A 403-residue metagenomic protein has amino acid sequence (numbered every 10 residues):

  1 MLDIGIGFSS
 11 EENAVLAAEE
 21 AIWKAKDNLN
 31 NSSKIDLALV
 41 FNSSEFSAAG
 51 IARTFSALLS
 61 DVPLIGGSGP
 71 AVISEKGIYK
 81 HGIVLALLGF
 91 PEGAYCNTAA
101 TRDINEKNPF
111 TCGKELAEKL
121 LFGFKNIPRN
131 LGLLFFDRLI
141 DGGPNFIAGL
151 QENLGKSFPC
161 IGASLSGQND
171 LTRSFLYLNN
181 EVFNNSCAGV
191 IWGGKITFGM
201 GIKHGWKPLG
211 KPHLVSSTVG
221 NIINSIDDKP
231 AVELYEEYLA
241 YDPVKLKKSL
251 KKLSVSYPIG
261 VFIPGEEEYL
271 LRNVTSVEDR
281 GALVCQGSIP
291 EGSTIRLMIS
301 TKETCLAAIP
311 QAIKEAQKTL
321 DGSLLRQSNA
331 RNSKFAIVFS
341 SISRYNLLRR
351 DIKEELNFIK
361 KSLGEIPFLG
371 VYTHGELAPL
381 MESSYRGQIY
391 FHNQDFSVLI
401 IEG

Functional and structural regions predicted by a protein language model:
M1-L37, F41-L58, V62-P63, G67-A71 (+3 more regions): Small-residue-enriched flexible segments
